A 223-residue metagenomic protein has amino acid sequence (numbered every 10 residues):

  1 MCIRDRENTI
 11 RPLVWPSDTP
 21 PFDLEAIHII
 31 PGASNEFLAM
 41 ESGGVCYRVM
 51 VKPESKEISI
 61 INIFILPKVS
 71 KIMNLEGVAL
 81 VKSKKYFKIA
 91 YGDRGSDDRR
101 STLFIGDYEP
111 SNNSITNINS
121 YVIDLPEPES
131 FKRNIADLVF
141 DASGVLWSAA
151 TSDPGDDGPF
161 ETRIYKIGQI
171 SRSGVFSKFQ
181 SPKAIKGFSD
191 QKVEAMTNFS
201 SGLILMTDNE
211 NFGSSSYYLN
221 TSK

Functional and structural regions predicted by a protein language model:
R4-K223: Sequence/structural signature of beta-propeller domains
